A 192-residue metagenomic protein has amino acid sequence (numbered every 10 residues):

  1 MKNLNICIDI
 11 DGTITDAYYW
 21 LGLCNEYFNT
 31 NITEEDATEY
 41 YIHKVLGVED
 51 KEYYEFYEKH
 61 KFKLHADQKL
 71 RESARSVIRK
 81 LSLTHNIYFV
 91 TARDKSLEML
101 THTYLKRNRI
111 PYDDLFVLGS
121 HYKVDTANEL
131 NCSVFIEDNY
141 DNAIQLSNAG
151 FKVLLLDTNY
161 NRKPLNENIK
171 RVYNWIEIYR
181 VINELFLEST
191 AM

Functional and structural regions predicted by a protein language model:
M1-Y54: Active-site neighborhood of HAD-like aspartate-dependent phosphohydrolases
E55-K63: Short glycine/proline- and acidic residue-enriched helix-loop micro-motifs that form flexible lids or anion-recognition
F62-F89, D94-H102: Short, acidic loop-to-helix structural element flanking the phosphoryl-transfer center in phosphate-processing enzymes
D94-Q145, A149: Substrate-recognition "cap/lid" segment bordering the active-site pocket of phosphatases
L115-G119, K170-E177: Short acidic-hydrophobic, aromatic-tinged amphipathic segments that line or gate anion-handling sites
D125-N128, I178-S189: Short amphipathic alpha-helix with an adjacent loop that forms part of the alpha/beta core around
C132-Y173: Acidic, Mg2+-coordinating phosphoryl-transfer loop and its flanking beta/alpha structural elements, shared across
